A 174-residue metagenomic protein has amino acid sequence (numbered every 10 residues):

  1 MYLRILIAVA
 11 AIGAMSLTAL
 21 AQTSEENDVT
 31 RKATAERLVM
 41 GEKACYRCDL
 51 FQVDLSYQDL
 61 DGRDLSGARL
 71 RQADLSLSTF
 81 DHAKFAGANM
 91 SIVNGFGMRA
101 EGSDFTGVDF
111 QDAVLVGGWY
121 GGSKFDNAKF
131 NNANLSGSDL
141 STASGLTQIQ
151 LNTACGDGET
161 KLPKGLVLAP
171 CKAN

Functional and structural regions predicted by a protein language model:
M1-I5: Positively charged n-region of N-terminal signal peptides that target proteins for export
L6-S16: Bacterial N-terminal signal peptides
A21-N174: Tandem repeat scaffolds
